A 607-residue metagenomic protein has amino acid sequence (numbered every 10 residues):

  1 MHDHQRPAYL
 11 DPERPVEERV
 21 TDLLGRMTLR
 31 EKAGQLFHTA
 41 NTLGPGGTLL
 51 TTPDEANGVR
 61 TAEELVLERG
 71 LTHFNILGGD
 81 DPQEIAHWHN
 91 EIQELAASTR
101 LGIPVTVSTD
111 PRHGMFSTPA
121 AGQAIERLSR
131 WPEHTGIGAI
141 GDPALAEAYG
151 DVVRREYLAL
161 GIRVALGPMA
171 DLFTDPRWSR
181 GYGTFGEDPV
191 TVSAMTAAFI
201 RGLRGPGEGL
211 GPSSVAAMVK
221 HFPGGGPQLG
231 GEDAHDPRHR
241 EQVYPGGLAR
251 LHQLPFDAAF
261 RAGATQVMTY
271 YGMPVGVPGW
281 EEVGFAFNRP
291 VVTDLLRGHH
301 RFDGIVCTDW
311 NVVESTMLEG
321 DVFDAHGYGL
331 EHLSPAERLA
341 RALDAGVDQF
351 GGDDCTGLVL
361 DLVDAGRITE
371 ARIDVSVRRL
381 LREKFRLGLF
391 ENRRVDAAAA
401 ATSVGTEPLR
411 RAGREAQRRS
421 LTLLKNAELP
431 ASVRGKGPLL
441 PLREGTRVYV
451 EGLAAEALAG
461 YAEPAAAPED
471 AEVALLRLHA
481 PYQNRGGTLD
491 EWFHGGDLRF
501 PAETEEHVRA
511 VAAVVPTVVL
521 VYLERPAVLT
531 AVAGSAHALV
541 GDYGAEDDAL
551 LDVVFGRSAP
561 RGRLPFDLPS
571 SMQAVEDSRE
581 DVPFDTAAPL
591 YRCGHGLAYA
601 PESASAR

Functional and structural regions predicted by a protein language model:
M1-P12, E18, G58, A286 (+5 more regions): C-terminal non-catalytic regions of proteins with extracellular/luminal or membrane-system context
H2-P223, L251-Y270, V283-C355, D364 (+4 more regions): N-terminal beta-rich core of secreted/periplasmic extracellular enzymes
T39, P111-R112, D171-L172, A217-G225 (+6 more regions): A glycine-rich phosphate-binding loop feature that marks nucleotide/adenosyl-phosphate handling sites
R60-E68, A400-R411: Long, compositionally biased
F116-A121, P176-G181, P227-A234, P278-E281 (+6 more regions): Short acidic, glycine/serine/threonine-rich loops at helix termini
R180, P237-Y244, G276-E282, S315-V347 (+4 more regions): Short beta-alpha connecting loops at secondary-structure transitions that line or flank enzyme active sites
F222, L229-A249: Binuclear metal-dependent hydrolase catalytic cores centered on His/Asp/Glu-rich metal-binding motifs
G247-Q253, L453, A462: A Trp-anchored, charged/polar loop motif used as the substrate-binding/catalytic surface of acyl/ester-handling
